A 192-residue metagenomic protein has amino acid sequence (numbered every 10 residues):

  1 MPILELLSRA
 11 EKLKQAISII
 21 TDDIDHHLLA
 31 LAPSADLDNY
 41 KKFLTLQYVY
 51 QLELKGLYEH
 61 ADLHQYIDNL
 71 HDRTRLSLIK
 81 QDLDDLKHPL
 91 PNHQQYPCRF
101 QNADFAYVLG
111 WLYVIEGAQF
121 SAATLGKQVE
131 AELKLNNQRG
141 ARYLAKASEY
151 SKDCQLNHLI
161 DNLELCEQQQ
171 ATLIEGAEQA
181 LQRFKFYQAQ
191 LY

Functional and structural regions predicted by a protein language model:
M1-Y192: Metal- and O2-centered redox machinery and metal/ROS homeostasis
